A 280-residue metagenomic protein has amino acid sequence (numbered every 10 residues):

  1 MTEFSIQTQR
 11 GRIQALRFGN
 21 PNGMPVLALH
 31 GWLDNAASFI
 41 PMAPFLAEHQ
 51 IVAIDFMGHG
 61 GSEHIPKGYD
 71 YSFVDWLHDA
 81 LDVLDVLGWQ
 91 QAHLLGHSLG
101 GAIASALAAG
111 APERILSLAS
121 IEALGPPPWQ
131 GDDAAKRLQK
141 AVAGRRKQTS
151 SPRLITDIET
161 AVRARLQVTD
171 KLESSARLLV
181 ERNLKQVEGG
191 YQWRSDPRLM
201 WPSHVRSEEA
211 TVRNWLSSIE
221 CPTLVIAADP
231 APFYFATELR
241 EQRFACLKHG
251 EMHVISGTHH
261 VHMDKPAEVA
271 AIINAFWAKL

Functional and structural regions predicted by a protein language model:
M1-V26, A47-H49, W89-Q90, G125 (+1 more regions): Alpha/beta-hydrolase fold catalytic core
Q9, A53-L95, L99, A271: Active-site loop/oxyanion-hole signature of alpha/beta-hydrolase fold enzymes
R17-H64: Conserved HGGG/HGGXW glycine-rich cap/lid loop of the alpha/beta-hydrolase fold
W89-D133: Conserved hydrolase catalytic core segment
I121-L154: A catalytic-pocket lid/entrance helix-loop region that shapes and gates access to the active site across common
S150-R206: Conserved alpha/beta-hydrolase catalytic His-Asp/Glu region
S218-G257: Conserved loop-alpha-helix segment in the C-terminal half of the alpha/beta-hydrolase fold that carries the catalytic
G257-P266: Catalytic histidine-centered segment of alpha/beta-hydrolase-like enzymes
